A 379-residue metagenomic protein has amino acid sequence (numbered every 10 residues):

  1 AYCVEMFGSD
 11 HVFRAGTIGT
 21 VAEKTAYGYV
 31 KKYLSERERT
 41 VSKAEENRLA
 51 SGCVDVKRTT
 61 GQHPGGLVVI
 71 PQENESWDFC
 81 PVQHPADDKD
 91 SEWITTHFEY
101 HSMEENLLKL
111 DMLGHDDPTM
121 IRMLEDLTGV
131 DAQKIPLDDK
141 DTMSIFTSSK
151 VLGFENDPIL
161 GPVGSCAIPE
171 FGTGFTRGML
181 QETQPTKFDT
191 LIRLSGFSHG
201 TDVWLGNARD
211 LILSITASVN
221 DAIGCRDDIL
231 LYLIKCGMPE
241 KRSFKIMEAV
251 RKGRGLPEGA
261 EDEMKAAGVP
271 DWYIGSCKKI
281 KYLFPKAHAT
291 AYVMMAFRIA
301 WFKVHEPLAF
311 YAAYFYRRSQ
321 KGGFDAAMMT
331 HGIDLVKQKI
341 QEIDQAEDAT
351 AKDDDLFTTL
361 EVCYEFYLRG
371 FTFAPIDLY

Functional and structural regions predicted by a protein language model:
A1-Y379: Noncatalytic, beta-rich nucleic-acid-contacting surfaces in large DNA/RNA-processing enzymes
